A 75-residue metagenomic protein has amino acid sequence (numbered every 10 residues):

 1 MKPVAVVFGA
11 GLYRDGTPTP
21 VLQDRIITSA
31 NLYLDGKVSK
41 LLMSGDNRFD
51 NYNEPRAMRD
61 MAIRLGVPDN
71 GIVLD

Functional and structural regions predicted by a protein language model:
M1-D75: A structural signal for short, hydrophobic/glycine-enriched beta-strand patches
